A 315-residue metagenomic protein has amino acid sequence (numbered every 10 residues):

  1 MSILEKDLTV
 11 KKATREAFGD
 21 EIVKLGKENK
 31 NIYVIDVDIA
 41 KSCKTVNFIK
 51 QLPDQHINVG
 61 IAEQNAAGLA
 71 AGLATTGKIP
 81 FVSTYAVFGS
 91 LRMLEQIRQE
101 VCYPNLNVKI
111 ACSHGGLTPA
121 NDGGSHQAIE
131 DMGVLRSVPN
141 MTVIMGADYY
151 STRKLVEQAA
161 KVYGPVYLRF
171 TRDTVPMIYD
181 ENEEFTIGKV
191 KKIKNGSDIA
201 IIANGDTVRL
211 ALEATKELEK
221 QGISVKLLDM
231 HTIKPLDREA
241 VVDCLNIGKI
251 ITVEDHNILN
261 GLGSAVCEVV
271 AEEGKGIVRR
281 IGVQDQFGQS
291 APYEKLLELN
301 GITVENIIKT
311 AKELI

Functional and structural regions predicted by a protein language model:
M1-R169, T174, E184: Thiamine diphosphate
S2, E16, E28-N31, I39-K50 (+2 more regions): Thiamine diphosphate
